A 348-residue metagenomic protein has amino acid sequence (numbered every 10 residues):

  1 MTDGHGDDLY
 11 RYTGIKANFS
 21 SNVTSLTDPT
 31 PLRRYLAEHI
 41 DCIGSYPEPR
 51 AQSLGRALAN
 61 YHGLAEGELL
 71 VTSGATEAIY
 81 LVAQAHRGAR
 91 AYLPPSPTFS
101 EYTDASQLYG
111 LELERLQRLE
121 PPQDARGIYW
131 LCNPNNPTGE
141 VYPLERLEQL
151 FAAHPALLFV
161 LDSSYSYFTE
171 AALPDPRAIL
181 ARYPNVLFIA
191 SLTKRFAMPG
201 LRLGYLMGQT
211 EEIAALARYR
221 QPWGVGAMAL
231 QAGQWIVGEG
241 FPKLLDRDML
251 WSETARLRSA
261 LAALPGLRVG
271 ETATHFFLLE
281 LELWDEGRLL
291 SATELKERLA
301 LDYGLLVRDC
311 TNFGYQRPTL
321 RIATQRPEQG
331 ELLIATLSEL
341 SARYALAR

Functional and structural regions predicted by a protein language model:
M1-S45: N-terminal "arm"/small-domain region of PLP-dependent enzymes with the aminotransferase-like
T27-P31, R50, V186-A263, L267-G270: PLP-dependent aminotransferase class I/II
A51-L54, E66-A89: Conserved beta-loop-alpha segment that forms the PLP phosphate-binding cup at the N-terminus of a helix
A65-L69, R90, S163, P184-N185: Short acidic capping loops at alpha-helix termini that bridge into adjacent secondary structure
A85-Q107, E112, L119: Conserved PLP-anchoring active-site segment centered on the Schiff-base-forming lysine
E114-A171: Active-site phosphate-binding strand-loop segment of PLP-dependent enzymes
E145, L301-D302, N312-R348: PLP-dependent enzyme catalytic core of the Aspartate aminotransferase-like
W251, L261-D302: Conserved PLP-binding catalytic core of the aspartate aminotransferase-like
